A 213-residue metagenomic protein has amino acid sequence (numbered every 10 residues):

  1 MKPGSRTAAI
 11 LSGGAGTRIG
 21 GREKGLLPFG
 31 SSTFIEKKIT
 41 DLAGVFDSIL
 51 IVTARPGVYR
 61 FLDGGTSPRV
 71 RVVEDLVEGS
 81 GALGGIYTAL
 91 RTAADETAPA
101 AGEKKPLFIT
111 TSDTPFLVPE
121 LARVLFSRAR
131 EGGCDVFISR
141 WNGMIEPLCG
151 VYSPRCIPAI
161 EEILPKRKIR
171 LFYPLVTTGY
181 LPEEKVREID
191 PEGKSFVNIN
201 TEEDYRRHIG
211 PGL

Functional and structural regions predicted by a protein language model:
K2-P165, P174-G193, I209: Nucleotide and nucleotide-moiety/phosphate-recognizing core
L171: Surface-exposed charge patches
S195-L213: Short, basic/aromatic-enriched C-terminal tail that caps enzymatic domains
